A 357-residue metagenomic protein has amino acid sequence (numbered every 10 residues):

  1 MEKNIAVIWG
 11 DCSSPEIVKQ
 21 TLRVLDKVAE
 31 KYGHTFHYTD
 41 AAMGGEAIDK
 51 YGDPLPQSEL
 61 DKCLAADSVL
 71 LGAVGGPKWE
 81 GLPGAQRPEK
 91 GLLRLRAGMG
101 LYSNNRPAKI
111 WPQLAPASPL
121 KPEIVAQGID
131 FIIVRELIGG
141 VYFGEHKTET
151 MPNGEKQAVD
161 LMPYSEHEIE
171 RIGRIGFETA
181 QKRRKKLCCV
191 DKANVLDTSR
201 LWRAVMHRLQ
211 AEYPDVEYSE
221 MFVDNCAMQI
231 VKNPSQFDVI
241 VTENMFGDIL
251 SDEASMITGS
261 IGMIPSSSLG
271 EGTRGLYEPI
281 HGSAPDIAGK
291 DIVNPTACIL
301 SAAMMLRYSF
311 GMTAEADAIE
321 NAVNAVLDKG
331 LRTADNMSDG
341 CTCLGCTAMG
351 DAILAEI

Functional and structural regions predicted by a protein language model:
M1-I5: Extreme N-terminal starter segment of soluble prokaryotic enzymes
A6-R23, V28-A29, N153-D224, Q236: Glycine-rich phosphate/diphosphate-binding loop of Rossmann-like nucleotide-binding domains
D11-S14, D67, V134, G176 (+4 more regions): Buried hydrophobic positions in well-ordered alpha/beta secondary-structure cores of metabolic enzymes
D26-H34, A65-S68, A97-N104, I110 (+10 more regions): Generic secondary-structure signature for well-ordered alpha-helical cores
G33-Q57, M228-I230: N-terminal beta-loop-helix "entrance" segment that forms/cooperates in small-molecule cofactor or anionic ligand
G45-I48, V231-L331: Glycine-rich phosphate/nucleotide-binding loop
D49-V159, M245-G247: N-terminal glycine-rich phosphate/adenylate-binding segment common to multiple enzyme folds
I138-G139, F143-R183, L187-C188, A193-V195 (+2 more regions): Glycine-rich phosphate/pyrophosphate-binding loop and the adjoining helix
